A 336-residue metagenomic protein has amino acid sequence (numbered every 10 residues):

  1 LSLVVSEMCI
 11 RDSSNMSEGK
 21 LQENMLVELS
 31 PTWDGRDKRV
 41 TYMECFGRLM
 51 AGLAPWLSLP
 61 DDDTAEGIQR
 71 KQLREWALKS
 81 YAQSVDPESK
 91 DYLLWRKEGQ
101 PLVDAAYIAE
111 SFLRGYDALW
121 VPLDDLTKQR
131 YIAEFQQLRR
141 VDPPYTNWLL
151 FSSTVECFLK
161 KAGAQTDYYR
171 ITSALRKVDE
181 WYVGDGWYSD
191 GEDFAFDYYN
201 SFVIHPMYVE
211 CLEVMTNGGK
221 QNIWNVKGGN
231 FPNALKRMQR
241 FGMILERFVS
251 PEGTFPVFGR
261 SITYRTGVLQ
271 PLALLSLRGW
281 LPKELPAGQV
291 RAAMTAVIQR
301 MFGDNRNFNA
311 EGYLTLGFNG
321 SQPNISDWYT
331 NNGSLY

Functional and structural regions predicted by a protein language model:
L3-I10: Short, small-residue-biased leader/transition segments that mark boundaries at the very start of proteins
R11, E23-D34, N307-S321: C-terminal catalytic domain of Rieske-type non-heme iron oxygenases
S14-K20, V249: Amphipathic alpha-helical interface segments
K20-L26, T32-A65: N-terminal domain-start signal
P31-R36, D62, K90-L94, E192 (+1 more regions): Glycine- and acidic
Y42-M43, L53-W56, R70-F241, E246-A273 (+1 more regions): Aromatic-lined, polymer-binding surfaces characteristic of secreted/periplasmic polysaccharide-degrading enzymes
A65-R70, Y336: Short linear, low-complexity motifs centered on an aromatic residue
Y264, L274-Y336: Extended polysaccharide-engagement surfaces of secreted carbohydrate-active enzymes
